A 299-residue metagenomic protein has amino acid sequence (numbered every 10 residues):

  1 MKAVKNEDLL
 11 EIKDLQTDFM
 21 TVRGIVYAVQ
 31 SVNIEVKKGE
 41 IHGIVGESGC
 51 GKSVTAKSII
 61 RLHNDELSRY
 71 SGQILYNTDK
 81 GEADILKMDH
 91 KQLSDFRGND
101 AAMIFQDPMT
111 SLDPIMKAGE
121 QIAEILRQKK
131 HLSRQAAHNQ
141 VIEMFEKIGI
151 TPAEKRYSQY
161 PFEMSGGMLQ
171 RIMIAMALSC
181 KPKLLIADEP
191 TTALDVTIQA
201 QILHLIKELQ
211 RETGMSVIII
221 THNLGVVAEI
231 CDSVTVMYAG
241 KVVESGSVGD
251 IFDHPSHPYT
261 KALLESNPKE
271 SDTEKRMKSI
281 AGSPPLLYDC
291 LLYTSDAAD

Functional and structural regions predicted by a protein language model:
N6-D8, E82, T151-E154, S247-S295: Short catalytic/signature loops enriched in Gly
N6-L9, D18-S31, L62-L67, K80 (+4 more regions): A short, flexible loop at the N-terminus of ABC-type nucleotide-binding domains that lies
V45-G46: The feature captures the beta-strand-to-loop junction immediately N-terminal to the Walker
N77, Q135-K155, L264-E265: Conserved ABC ATPase "signature" region
I122, I174, I198, I202: Hydrophobic anchor residue at the start of the ABC signature
S179-K183: A short, proline-enriched helix->beta-strand linker immediately N-terminal to the Walker B motif in ABC-type P-loop
I186-P190, L194-R276: P-loop NTP-binding/switch modules centered on Walker-like glycine-rich loops
